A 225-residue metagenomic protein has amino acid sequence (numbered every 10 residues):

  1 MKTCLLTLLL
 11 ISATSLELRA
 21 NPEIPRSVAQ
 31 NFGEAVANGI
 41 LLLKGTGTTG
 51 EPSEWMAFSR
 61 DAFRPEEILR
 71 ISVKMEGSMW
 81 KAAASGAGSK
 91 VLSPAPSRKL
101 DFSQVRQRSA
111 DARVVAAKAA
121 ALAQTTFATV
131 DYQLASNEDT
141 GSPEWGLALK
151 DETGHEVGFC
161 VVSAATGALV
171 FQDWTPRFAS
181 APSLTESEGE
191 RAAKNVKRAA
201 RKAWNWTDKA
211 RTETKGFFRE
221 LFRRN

Functional and structural regions predicted by a protein language model:
C4-A13: Sec-dependent N-terminal signal peptides
L18-N225: Long, terminal "pre-/pro-" and other extracytoplasmic accessory regions that lie outside the mature folded/catalytic
